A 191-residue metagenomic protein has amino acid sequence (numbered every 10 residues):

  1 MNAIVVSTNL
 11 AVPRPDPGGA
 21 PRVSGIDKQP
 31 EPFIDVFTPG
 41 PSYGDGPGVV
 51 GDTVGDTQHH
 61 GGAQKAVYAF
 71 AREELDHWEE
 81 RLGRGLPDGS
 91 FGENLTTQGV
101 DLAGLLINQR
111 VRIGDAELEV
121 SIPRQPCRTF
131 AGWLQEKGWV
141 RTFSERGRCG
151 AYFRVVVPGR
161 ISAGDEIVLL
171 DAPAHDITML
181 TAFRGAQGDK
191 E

Functional and structural regions predicted by a protein language model:
M1-T129, H175-E191: Electropositive, beta-rich accessory/interaction domains or terminal extensions that provide binding surfaces
P32, C149-A151, A163-D165: A short pocket-lining beta-strand/turn micro-motif at the edge of beta-sheets
R84-G92, Q135-C149: Short, basic/aromatic beta-hairpin or loop at an interaction surface
L95, A151-R154: A generic structural motif
N108, P158, S162-D165: Loop/turn positions that initiate beta-strands
S121-F143: Histidine/lysine/aspartate-rich catalytic loop segments that bind and position anionic ligands
